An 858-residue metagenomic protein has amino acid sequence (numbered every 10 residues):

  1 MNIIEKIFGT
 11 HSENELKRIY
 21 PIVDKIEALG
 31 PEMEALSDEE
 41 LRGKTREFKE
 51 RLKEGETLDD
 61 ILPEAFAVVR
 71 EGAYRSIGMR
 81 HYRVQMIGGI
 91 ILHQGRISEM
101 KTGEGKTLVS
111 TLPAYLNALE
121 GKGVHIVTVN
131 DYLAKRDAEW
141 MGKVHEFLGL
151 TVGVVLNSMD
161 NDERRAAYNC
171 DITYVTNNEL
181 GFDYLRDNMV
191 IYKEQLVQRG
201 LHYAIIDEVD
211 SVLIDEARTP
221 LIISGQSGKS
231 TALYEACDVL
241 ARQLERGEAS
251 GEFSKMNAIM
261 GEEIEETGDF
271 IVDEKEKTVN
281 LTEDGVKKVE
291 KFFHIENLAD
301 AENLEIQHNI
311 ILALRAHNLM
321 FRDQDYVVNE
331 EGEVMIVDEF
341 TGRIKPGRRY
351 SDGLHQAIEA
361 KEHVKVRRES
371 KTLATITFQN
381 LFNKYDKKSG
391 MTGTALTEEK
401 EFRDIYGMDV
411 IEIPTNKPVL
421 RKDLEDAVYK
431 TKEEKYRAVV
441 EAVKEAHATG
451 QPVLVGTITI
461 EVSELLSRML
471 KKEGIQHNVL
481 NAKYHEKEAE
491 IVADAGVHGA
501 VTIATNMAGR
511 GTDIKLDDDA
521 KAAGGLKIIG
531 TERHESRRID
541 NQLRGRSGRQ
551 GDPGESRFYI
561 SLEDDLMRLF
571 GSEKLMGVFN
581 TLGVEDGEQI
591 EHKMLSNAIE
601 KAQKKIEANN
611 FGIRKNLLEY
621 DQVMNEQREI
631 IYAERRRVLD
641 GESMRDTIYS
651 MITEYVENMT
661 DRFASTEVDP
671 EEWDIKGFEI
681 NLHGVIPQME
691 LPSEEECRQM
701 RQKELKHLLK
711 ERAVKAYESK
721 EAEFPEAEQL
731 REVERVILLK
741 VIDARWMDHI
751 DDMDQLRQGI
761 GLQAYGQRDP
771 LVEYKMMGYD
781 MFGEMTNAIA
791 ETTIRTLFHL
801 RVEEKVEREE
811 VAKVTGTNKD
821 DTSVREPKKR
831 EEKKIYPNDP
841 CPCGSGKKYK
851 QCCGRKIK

Functional and structural regions predicted by a protein language model:
M1-G583, Y632-A633, Y649, E654: Conserved P-loop NTPase motor core
I91, C841-P842: Short alpha-helical segment immediately N-terminal to, or the first helix within, an HTH/HTH-like DNA-binding domain
S110, V439, E826-K828, Y836: Active-site-adjacent structural elements in folded domains
V327, E331-M335, T341-R348, Q550-G551 (+4 more regions): Extended, charged helical/alpha-beta scaffold domains that provide interaction surfaces
V455, I503, W746, F782 (+2 more regions): Hydrophobic, well-ordered secondary-structure elements that form the walls of internal hydrophobic environments
G499, Y849, C853-G854: C-terminal non-catalytic interaction appendages of large macromolecular assemblies
Y836-D839, S845-K848: Short metal-coordination and nucleic-acid-contact micro-motifs, chiefly zinc-binding Cys/His arrays
G844-G846, R855-K856: Small disulfide-bonded, cysteine-rich extracellular recognition modules and tandem repeats
